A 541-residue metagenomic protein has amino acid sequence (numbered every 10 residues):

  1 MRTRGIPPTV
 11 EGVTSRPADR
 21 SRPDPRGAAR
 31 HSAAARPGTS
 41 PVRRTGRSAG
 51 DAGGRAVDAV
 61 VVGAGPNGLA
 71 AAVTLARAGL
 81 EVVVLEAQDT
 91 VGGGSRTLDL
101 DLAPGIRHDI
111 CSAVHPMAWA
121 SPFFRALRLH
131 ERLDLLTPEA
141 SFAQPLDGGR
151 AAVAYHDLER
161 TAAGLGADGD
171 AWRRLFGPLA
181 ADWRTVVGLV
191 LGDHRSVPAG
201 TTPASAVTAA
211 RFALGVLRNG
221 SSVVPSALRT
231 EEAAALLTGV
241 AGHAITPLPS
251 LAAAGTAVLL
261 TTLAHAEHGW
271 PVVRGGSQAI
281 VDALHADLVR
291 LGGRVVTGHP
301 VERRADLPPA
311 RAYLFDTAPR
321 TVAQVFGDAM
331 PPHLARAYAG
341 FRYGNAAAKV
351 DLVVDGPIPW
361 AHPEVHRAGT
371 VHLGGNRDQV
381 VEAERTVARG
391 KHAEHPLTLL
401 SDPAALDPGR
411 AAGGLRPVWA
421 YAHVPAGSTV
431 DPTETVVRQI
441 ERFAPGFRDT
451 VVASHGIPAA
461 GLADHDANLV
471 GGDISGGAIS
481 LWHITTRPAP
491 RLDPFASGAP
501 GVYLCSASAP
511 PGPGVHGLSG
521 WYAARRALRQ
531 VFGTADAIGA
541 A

Functional and structural regions predicted by a protein language model:
M1-A59, R77-A78, H483-I484, P490 (+1 more regions): Extreme N-terminal leader/targeting segments of oxidoreductases
I6, A29, R36-G38, G293 (+1 more regions): Mid-domain catalytic core of redox enzymes that form a hydrophobic substrate pocket/lid adjacent to a catalytic redox
R55-T185: N-terminal glycine-rich phosphate/pyrophosphate-binding loop and immediately adjacent elements
D147-L251: Rossmann-like flavin
D168-A171, P357-I358, K391-A393, A411 (+1 more regions): Flavin-binding catalytic cores
T230-I245, H395-L399, G446-P510: A glycine-rich dinucleotide-binding beta-alpha-beta segment and adjacent secondary-structure elements that constitute
L260-V301: Helical element adjacent to the flavin cofactor pocket in flavoenzyme catalytic cores
C505-L528: A conserved FAD-binding loop/helix module that cradles the flavin
